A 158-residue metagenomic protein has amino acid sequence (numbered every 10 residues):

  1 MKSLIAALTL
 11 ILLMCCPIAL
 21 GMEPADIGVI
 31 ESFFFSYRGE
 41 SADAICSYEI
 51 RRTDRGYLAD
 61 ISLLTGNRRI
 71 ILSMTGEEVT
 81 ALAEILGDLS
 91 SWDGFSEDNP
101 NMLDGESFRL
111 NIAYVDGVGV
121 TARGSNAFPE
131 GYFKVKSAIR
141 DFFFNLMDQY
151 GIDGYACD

Functional and structural regions predicted by a protein language model:
M1-I5: Positively charged n-region of N-terminal signal peptides that target proteins for export
A7-C15: Bacterial N-terminal signal peptides
L13-M14, A44, Y155: Secreted/extracellular small peptides and ectodomain modules produced from precursors
I18-L20: Sec/Tat signal peptide C-region and signal peptidase I cleavage site
M22-E40, I70, G76-E77, E84-I85 (+1 more regions): Short, well-ordered, aromatic-rich surface patches in folded extracellular/luminal domains
E40-R52: Short, solvent-exposed loop/hinge segments that bridge or flank secondary-structure elements
C46, Y57, F108: Short beta-strand/loop motifs in extracellular/secreted proteins, especially within beta-sandwich accessory domains
T53-I70, A122: Acidic/histidine-rich, surface-exposed loop or edge segments in extracytoplasmic proteins
